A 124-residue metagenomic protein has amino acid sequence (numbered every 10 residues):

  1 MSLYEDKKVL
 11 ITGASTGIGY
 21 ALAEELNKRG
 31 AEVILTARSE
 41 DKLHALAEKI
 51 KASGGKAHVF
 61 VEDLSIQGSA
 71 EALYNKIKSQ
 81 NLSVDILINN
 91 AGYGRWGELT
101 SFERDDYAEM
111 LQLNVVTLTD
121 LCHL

Functional and structural regions predicted by a protein language model:
K8, G13-G17: Conserved glycine-rich cofactor-binding loop
R29-L46: Conserved glycine-rich Rossmann-like NAD(P)H-binding loop of the short-chain dehydrogenase/reductase
D41, F60-A72, R104: The beta1-alpha1 cofactor-binding region of Rossmann-like NAD(H)/NADP(H)-dependent oxidoreductases
D85-I86, A108: Conserved catalytic-site loops of classical short-chain dehydrogenases/reductases
N90-R95: Conserved NAD(P)H cofactor-binding loop of Rossmann-fold oxidoreductase domains
E98-L99, E103-L111: Substrate-binding pocket helix/loop in short-chain dehydrogenase/reductase
C122-H123: A short, exposed helix-loop element centered on a Lys and neighboring polar residues
